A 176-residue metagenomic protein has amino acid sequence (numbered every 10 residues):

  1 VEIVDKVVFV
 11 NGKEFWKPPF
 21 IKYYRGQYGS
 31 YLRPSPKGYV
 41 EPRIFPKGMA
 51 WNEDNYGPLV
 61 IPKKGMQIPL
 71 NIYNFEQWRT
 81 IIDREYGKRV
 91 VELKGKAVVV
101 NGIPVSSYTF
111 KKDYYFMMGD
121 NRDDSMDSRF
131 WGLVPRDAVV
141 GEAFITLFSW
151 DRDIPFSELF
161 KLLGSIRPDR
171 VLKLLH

Functional and structural regions predicted by a protein language model:
V1-H176: Soluble "head" domains of membrane/secretory-pathway proteins
